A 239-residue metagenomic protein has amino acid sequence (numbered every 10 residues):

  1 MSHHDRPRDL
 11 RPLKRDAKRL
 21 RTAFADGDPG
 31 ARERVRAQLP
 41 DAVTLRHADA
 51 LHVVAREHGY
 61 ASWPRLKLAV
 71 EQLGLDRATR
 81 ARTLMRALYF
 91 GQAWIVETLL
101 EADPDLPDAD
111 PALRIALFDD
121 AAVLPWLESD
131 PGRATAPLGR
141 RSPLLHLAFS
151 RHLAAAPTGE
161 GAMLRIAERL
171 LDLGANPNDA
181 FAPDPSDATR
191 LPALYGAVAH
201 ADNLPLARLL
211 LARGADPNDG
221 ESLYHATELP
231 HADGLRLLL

Functional and structural regions predicted by a protein language model:
M1-D103, L117: Intrinsically disordered, low-complexity eukaryotic regions enriched in glycine, serine and charged residues
W63-K67, V123, A156: Short, solvent-exposed secondary-structure capping/transition elements
R77-R86, L106-L117, A134-P157, D179-A199 (+1 more regions): Ankyrin-repeat boundary/"N-cap" motif
L88-G91, A116-V123, R165-E168: Helix-turn-helix repeat elements of alpha-solenoid scaffolds
G91, F118-D119, R151, A162 (+4 more regions): Ankyrin-repeat interhelical turn detector
E97-D105, P125-R133, L164-P177, A207-D216 (+1 more regions): Ankyrin repeat domain, specifically the short helix-to-loop turn at the C-terminus of the second helix of each repeat
A197, L206, H225-A226, G234-L237: Extended non-membrane alpha-helical scaffolds
